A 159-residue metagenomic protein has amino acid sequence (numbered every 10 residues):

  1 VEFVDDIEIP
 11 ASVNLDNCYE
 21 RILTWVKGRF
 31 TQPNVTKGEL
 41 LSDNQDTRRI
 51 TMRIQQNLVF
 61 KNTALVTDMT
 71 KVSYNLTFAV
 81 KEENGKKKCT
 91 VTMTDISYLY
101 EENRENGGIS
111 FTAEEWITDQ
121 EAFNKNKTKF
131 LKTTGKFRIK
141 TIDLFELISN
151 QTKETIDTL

Functional and structural regions predicted by a protein language model:
V1-L159: Ser/Thr-rich, low-complexity intrinsically disordered terminal regions
